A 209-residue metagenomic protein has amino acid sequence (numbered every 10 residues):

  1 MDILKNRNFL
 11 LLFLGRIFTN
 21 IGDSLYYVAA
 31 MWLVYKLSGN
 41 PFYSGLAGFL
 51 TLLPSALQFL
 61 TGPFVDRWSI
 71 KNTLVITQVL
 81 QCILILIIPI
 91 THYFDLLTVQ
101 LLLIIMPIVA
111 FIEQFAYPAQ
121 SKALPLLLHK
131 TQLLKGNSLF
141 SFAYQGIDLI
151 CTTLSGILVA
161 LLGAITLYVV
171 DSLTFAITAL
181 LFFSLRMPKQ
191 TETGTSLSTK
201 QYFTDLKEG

Functional and structural regions predicted by a protein language model:
M1-F9, P188-G209: Juxtamembrane intracellular "pre-TM" segments in multi-pass secondary transporters
R7-N8, N40-Y43, R67, L97-V99 (+1 more regions): Membrane-helix interface segments
L10-Y27, L50-V65, S69-L84, L101-V159 (+3 more regions): Substrate-agnostic recognition of the 12-TM MFS/MFS-like secondary transporter fold
V28-L53: Extracellular/periplasmic helix-loop-helix junction of adjacent transmembrane segments in MFS-like secondary
Y35, I87-H92, V109, F182: MFS-fold secondary transporters
G39, G62, T91-L96, G163 (+1 more regions): Short helix-capping/hinge motifs at transmembrane helix termini and TM-loop junctions
V79-L96: C-terminal ends and interior cores of transmembrane alpha-helices in multi-pass membrane transporters/permeases
D95, K122, L126, Y168-K200: Helix-loop junctions on the cytosolic side of multi-pass membrane transporters, especially the intracellular loop
